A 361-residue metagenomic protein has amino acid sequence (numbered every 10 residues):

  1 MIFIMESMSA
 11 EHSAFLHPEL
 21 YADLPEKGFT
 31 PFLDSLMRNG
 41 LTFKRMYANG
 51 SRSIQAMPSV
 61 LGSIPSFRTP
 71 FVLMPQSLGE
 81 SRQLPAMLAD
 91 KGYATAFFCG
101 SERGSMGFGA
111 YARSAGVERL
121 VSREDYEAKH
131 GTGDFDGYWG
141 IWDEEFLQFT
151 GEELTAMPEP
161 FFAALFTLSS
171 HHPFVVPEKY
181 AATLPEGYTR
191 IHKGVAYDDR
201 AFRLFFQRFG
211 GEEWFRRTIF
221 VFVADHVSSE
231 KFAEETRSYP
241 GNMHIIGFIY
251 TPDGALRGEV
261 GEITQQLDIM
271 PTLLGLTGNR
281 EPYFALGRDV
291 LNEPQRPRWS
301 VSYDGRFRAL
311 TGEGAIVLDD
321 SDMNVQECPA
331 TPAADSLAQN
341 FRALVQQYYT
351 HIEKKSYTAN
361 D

Functional and structural regions predicted by a protein language model:
M1-D361: Solvent-exposed soluble domains appended to multi-pass membrane proteins
